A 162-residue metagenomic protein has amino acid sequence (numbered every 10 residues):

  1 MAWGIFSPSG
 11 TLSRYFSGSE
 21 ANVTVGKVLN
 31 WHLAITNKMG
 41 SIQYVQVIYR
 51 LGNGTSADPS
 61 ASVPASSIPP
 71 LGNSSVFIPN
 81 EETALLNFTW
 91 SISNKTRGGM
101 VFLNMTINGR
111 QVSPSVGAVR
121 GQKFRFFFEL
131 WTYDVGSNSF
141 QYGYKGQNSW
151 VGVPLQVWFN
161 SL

Functional and structural regions predicted by a protein language model:
M1-S13, L51-L71: Short aromatic-acidic-glycine turn motif
G4-G26, N30-W31: Beta-sheet-dominated interaction scaffolds and their linkers
S19-A21, G72-I78, V116: Beta-strand-rich interaction surfaces with strong enrichment in secreted/lumenal proteins
A34-M39: Asparagine-centered strand-capping/turn motif at beta-strand->loop junctions
G40-S56: Short acidic, flexible loop segments centered on an aromatic residue
Q46-R50, F102-K145: Internal, hydrophobic beta-strand segments that form the core of beta-sheet-rich folds
P64-M105: Intrinsically disordered, low-complexity Pro/Gly/Ser/Thr-rich segments with frequent PxxP/GP/PP motifs and embedded
G136-L162: Short beta-strand elements
